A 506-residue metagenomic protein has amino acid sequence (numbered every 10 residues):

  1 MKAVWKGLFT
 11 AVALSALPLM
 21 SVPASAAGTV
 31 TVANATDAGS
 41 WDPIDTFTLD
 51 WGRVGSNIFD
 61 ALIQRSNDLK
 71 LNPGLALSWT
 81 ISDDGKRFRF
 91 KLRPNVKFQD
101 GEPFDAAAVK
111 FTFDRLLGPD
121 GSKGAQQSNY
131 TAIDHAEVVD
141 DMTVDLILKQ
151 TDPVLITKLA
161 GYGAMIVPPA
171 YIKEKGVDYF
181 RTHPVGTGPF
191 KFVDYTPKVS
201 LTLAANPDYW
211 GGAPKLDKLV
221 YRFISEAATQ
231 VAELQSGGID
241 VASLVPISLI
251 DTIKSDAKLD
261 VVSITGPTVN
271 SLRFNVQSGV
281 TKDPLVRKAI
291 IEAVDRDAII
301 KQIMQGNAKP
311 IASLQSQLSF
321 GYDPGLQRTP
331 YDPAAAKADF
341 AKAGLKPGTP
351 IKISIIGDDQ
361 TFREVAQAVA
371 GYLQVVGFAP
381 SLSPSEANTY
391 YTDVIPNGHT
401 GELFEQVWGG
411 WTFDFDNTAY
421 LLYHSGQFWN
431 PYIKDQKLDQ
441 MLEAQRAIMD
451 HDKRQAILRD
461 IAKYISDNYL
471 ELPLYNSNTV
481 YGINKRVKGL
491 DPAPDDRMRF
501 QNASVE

Functional and structural regions predicted by a protein language model:
T31, D105-T112, D141-I147, G188-P189 (+8 more regions): Alpha-helical secondary-structure segments
V32, P197, A341-G410, S425-G426 (+2 more regions): Ligand/substrate-recognition segments at binding pockets and active sites
A33-D83, D114, V185, G482: N-terminal lobe/hinge region of extracytoplasmic solute-binding protein
K91, S128-A170, D194: Surface-exposed binding/hinge segments that line and control ligand-binding clefts or catalytic entry sites
A160-P214, K218, A228, A334: Gly/Pro-rich hinge or "lid" segments in bacterial periplasmic/extracellular proteins
D178, N206-T252, A379: Ligand-site clamp/hinge motif
L285, S381-Y390, N417-K485, E506: Extracytoplasmic/peripheral linker and loop segments enriched in polar/acidic and small residues with frequent Thr/Pro
K309-K342, D359-E364: Structural transition elements
